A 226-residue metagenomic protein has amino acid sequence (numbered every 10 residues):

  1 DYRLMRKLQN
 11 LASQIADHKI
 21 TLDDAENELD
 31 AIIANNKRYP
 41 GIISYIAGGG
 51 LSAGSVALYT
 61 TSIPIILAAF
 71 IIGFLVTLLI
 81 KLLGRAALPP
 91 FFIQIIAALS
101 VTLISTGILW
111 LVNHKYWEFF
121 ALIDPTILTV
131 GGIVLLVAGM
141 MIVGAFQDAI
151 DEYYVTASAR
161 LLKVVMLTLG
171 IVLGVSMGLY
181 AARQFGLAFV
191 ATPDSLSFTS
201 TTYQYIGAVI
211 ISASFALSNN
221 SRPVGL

Functional and structural regions predicted by a protein language model:
D1-I46, L161: Cytosolic regulatory and coupling regions of membrane transport/channel systems
Y2, Y39-Y45, F92-I93, L167 (+1 more regions): Helical membrane-embedded segments and adjacent short helical loop/helix-boundary regions of multi-pass membrane
Y2-R3, N27-A31, S55, E118-I123 (+1 more regions): Short amphipathic alpha-helical segments, especially helix-boundary/capping motifs
K7-Q14, E28-A31, L78, L103 (+4 more regions): Alpha-helical scaffold segments in soluble metabolic enzymes
L11-H18, I32-N35, L82, W110 (+4 more regions): Change "in soluble alpha/beta enzymes" to "in soluble alpha/beta proteins
Q14-E28, I43-A53, F70-L78, L179-F189 (+1 more regions): Hydrophobic, membrane-facing alpha-helical anchors
R38-K115, L122-G144, A216-G225: Core alpha-helical transmembrane segments of integral membrane proteins
H114-L226: Generic detector of multi-pass transmembrane helix bundles and their immediately adjacent loops in polytopic membrane
